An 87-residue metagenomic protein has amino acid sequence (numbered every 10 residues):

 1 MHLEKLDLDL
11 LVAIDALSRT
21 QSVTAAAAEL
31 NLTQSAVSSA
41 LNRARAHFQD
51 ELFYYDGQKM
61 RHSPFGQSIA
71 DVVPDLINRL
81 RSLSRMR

Functional and structural regions predicted by a protein language model:
H2-T20, S38, Q67-A70, I77: Short alpha-helical elements of helix-turn-helix
D15-N31: Short helix-boundary/capping micro-motifs
S22-V23, L41, Y55: Helix-turn-helix DNA-binding elements, focusing on the entry/boundary residues of the two helices that contact DNA
A28, A46, Q67: Alpha-helical residues within the helix-turn-helix
L30-N31, G66, V73: Hydrophobic a/d positions of heptad-repeat amphipathic alpha-helices forming coiled-coil signaling/dimerization
T33-A36, A40-R43: Residues within the DNA-recognition helix of helix-turn-helix
R45-H62: A short LG(V/I)-centered, amphipathic sequence patch enriched for acidic residue(s) preceding the LG motif
R81-R85: A short, exposed helix-loop element centered on a Lys and neighboring polar residues
